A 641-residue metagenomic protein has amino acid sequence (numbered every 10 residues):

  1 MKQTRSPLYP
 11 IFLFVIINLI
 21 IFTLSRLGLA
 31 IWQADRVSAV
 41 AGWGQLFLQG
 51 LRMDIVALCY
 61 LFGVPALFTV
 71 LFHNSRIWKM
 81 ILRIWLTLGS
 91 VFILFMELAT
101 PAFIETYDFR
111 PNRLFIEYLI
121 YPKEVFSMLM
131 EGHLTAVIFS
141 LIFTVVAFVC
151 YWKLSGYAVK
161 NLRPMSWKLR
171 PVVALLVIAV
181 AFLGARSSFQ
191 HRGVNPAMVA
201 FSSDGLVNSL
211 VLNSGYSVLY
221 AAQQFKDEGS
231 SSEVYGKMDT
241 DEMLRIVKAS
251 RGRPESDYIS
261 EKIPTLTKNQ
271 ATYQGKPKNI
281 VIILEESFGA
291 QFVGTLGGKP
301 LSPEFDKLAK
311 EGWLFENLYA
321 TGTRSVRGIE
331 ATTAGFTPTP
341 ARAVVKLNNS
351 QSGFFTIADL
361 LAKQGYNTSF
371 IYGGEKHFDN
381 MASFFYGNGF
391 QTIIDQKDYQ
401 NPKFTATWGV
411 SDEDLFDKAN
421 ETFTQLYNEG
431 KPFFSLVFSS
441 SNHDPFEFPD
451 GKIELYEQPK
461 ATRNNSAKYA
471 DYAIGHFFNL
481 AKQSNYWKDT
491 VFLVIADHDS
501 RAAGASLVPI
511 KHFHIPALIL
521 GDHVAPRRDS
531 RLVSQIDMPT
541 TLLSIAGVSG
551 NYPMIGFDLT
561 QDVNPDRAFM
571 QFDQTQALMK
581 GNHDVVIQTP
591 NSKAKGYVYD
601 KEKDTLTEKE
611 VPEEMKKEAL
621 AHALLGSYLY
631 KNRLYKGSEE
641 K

Functional and structural regions predicted by a protein language model:
K2-S231: Transmembrane and membrane-interface helices of multi-pass, inner-membrane envelope-modifying transferases
P7, G42, E124, A136 (+8 more regions): Exposed alpha-helical structural elements
I21, N112, P122-K123, L212-G215 (+7 more regions): Alpha-helix initiation and N-capping motif
G50, D54, M128, K153 (+9 more regions): Residues that form generic nucleotide/phosphate-binding pockets
S75-W78, L86-G89, W167-L169, V177-F182 (+5 more regions): A broad, low-specificity signal for short, low-complexity segments enriched in glycine/proline and polar/charged
I116, I120-Y121, N213, S230-M238 (+5 more regions): Short coil/turn linker and secondary-structure boundary residues
D204, V211-Y216, Y220-K268, K276 (+2 more regions): The feature marks either
S250-K641: Solvent-exposed soluble domains appended to multi-pass membrane proteins
